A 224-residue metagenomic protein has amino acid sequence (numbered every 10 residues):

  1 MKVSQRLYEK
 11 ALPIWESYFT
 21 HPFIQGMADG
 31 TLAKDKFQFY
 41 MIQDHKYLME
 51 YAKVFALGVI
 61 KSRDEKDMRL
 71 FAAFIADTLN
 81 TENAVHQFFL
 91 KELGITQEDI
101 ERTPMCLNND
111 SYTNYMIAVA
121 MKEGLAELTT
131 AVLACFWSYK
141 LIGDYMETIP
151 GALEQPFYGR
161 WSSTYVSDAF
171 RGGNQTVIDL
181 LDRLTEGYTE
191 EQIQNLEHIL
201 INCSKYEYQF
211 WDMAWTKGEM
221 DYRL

Functional and structural regions predicted by a protein language model:
M1-Q5, E9, E219-L224: Basic/polar N-terminal segments that are highly enriched at the extreme N-terminus, encompassing both cleavable
Y8-A33, Y51, I178-G187: Short alpha-helical hairpin
L12-S17, L32-K61, T81, T130-K140 (+1 more regions): Alpha-helical bundle segments that constitute or directly flank the non-heme di-iron/ferroxidase center
F39-E50, A73-D77, N195-N202, Y206: A non-catalytic, amphipathic alpha-helix used as a structural packing/dimerization or gating element in enzyme scaffolds
G58-S62, A120-E123, M146-P150, L184 (+2 more regions): Secondary-structure edge/capping motif, primarily at the C-terminal ends of alpha-helices and the immediately following
M68-G172, I201, K205: Active-site-proximal alpha-helical scaffolds that flank and shape metal-associated catalytic sites
S167-I201: Long amphipathic all-alpha helical oligomerization modules
E197-L224: Acidic, carboxylate-rich catalytic segments that either coordinate divalent cations
